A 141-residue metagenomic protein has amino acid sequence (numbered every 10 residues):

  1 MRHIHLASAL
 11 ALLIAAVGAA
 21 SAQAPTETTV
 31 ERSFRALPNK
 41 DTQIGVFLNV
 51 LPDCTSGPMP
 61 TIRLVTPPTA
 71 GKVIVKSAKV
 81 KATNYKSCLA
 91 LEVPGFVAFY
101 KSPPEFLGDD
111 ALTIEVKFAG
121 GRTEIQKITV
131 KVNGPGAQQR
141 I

Functional and structural regions predicted by a protein language model:
M1-H5: Positively charged n-region of N-terminal signal peptides that target proteins for export
A7-A16: Bacterial N-terminal signal peptides
A22-P67, G121-I141: Extracellular interdomain linkers/hinges and stalk-like, low-complexity segments in secreted or single-pass
P52-E92: Surface-exposed or secretory-pathway low-complexity segments enriched in glycine-proline and Ser/Thr/acidic residues
L89-P94, F106, R122: A generic structural micro-feature
V97-L107: Extracellular/luminal low-complexity segments enriched in Ser/Thr/Pro
K101, E115-K117, K131: Residue-level recognition of well-ordered beta-strand positions that form the cores of beta-sheet-rich folds across
F106-G120: A short beta-strand micro-motif common to beta-rich folds, especially ectodomain repeats
